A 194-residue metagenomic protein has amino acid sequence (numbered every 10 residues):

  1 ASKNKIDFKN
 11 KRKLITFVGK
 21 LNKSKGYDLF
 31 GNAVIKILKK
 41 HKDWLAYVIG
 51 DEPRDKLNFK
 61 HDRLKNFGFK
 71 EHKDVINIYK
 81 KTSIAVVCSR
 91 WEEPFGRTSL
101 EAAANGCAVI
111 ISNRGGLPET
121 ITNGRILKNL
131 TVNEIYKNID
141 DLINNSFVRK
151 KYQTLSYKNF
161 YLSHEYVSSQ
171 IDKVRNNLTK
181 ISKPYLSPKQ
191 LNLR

Functional and structural regions predicted by a protein language model:
D7-K25, G31-V34: Conserved donor-binding/catalytic core segment of Leloir-type glycosyltransferases
V18-N22, G31, L45-N58, K65: Glycosyltransferase donor-sugar binding loop
F69-K70, I78-T82: Short alpha-helical donor nucleotide-sugar binding micro-motif in glycosyltransferases
K80-P94, C107: Acidic donor-binding loop of glycosyltransferase active sites
R114-L127: Short acidic/histidine- and often glycine-rich active-site loop of Leloir-type glycosyltransferases that engages
G124-N133, D141-S146: Conserved acidic donor-binding segment of nucleotide-sugar-dependent glycosyltransferases
D141, V148-L162: A short, well-ordered alpha-helix in the C-terminal region of glycosyltransferases
D141, Y161-R194: C-terminal alpha-helical cap of glycosyltransferases
